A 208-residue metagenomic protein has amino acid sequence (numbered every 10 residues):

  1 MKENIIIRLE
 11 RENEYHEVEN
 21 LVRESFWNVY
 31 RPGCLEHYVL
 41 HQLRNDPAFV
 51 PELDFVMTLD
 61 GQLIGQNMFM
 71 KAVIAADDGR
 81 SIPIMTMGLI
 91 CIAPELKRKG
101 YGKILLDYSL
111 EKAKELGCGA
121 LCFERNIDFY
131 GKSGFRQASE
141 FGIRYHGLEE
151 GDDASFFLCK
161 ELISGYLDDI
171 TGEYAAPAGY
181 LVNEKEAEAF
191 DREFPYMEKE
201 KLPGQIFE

Functional and structural regions predicted by a protein language model:
I6-V18: A short beta-loop-alpha structural element at the N-terminal edge of CoA-dependent acyl/N-acetyltransferase catalytic
E19-V22, F26-M68, V73: Active-site rim helix/loop that mediates acceptor-substrate recognition in acyltransferases
L53, M57, G88-C91, C118 (+1 more regions): Internal, conserved structured core segments that host functional sites
Q62, R80, A93-I104, L116 (+1 more regions): Conserved glycine-rich acetyl-CoA-binding loop
A72-M87, K97: A conserved beta-turn-beta hairpin within the catalytic core of GNAT-like acetyltransferases that forms part
M87, I92, R98-E111, C122-F123: Conserved acetyl-CoA-binding loop-helix of GNAT-fold acetyltransferases
E115-C118, R125-G151: Conserved active-site alpha-helix within GNAT-family acetyltransferase domains
S164-E208: Acidic/histidine-enriched, glycine/proline-rich intrinsically disordered or flexible terminal extensions
